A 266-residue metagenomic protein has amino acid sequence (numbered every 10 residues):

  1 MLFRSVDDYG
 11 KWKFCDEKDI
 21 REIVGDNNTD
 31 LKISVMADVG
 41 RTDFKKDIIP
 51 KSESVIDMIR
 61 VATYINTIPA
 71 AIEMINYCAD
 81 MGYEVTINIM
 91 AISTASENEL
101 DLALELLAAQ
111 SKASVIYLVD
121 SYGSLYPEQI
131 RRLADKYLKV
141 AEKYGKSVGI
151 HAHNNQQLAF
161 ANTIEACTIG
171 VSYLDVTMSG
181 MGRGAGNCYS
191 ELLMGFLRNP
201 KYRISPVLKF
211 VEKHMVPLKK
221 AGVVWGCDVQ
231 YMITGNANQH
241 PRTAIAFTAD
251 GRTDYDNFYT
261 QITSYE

Functional and structural regions predicted by a protein language model:
M1-E266: Catalytic cores and adjacent flexible loops of soluble metabolic enzymes that perform enolate/carbanion chemistry on
